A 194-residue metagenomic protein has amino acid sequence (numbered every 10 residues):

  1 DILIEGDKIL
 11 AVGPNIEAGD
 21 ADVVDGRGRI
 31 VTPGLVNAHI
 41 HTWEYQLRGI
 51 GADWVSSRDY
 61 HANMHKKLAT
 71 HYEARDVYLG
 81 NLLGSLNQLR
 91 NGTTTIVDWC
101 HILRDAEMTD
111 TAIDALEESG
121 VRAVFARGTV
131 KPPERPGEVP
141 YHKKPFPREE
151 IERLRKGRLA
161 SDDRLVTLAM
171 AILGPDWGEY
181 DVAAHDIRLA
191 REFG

Functional and structural regions predicted by a protein language model:
D1-T32: Histidine-rich, glycine-flanked metal-binding segment
I2, D7, G28, H39 (+3 more regions): Divalent metal-coordination and catalytic microenvironments
P14-N15, V36, R48: Residue-level structural signal for beta-strand termini and adjacent loop
V24-D25, V97-D98, F125: General beta-strand structural signal in soluble alpha/beta enzymes
G34-Y45: Histidine-centered catalytic micro-motifs
Q46-V77, P132-P147: Active-site gating loops and adjacent loop-to-helix segments of metal-dependent hydrolytic enzymes
K66-A106: Hydrophobic alpha-helical hairpins/lids featuring a short glycine-rich hinge
E107-G194: Metal-coordinating catalytic core of metallo-dependent amide/deamination hydrolases
